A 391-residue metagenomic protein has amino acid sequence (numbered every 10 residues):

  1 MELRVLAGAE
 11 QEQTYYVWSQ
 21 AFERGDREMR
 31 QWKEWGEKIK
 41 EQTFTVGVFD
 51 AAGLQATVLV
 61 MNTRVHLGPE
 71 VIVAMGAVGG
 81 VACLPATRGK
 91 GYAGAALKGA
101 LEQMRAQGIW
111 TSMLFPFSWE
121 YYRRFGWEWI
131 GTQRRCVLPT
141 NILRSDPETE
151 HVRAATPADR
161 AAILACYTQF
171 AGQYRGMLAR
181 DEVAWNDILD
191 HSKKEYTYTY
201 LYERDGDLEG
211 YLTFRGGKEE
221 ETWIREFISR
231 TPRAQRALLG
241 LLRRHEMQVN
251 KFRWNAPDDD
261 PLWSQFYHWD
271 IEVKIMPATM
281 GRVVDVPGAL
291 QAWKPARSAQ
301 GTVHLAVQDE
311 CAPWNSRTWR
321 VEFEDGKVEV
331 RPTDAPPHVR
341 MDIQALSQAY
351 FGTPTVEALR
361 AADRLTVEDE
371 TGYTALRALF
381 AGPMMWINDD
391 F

Functional and structural regions predicted by a protein language model:
M1-A7, Q11-E12, Y16, Q20 (+2 more regions): Intrinsically disordered, low-complexity, positively biased terminal segments
T14, A21-G47, Q55-G79: N-terminal, Lys/Arg-enriched amphipathic/low-complexity engagement segments that precede the first folded domain
G36-A56, A77, D187-L201, A299-G301: A short helix-loop-beta-strand connector motif used in the catalytic cores of GNAT acetyltransferases and, in some
G47, G53-T63, M75-A77, A82 (+3 more regions): Conserved beta-strand in the GNAT
R64-I72, L138, K218-E226: A short, polar/charged loop-to-alpha-helix boundary motif
T87-G99, R233-A237: Conserved acetyl-CoA pyrophosphate-binding loop and the N-cap/start of the following alpha-helix in GNAT-like
A106-W110, F115-R134, D259-I275: Conserved active-site alpha-helix within GNAT-family acetyltransferase domains
